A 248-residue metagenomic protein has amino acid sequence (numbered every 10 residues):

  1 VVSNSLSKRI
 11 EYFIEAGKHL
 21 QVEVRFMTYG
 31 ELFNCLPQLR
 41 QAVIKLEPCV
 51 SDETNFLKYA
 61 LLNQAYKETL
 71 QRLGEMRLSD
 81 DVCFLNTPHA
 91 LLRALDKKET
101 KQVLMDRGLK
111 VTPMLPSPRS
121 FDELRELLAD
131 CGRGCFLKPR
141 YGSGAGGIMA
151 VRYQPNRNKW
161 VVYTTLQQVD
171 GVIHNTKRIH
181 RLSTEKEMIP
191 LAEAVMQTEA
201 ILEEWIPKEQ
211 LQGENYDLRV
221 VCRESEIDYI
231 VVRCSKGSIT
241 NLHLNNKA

Functional and structural regions predicted by a protein language model:
V1, V111-L115, F136, E203: Short catalytic-loop micro-motif centered on adjacent basic/acidic residues
S3, L46-P48, N86, P139 (+3 more regions): Pocket-edge structural micro-motifs
N4-L127: Conserved N-proximal alpha/beta basic substrate-recognition cap immediately N-terminal to, or forming the N-lobe
S5-K8, L32, Y141-G144, P207-K208 (+2 more regions): Short, solvent-exposed loop/turn segments at secondary-structure junctions
P88, G132, E224-S225: Residue-level signal for tight coil/turn positions that link beta-strands
H89-L91, S117-S120, R140-G144, Q154-N156 (+1 more regions): Short acidic/polar capping segments at secondary-structure boundaries
T100-D106, L128-R152, V162-T165, L191-Q210: ATP-grasp fold ATP-binding core
Q154-A248: ATP-dependent carboxylate/phosphate-activation module, predominantly the ATP-grasp catalytic core and closely related
